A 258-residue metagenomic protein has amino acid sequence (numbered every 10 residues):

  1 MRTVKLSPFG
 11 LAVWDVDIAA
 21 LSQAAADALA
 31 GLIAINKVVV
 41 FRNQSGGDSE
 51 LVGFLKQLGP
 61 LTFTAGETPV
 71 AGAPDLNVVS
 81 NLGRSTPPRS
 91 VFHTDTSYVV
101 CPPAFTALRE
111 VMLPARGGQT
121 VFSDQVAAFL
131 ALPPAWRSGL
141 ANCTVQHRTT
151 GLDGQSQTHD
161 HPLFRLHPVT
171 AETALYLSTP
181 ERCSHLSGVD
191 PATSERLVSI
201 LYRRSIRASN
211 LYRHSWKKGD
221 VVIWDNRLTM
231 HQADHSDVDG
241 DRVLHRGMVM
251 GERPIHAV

Functional and structural regions predicted by a protein language model:
M1-V221, N226-V258: Non-heme Fe(II) oxygenase catalytic core, chiefly the N-lobe of the double-stranded beta-helix
